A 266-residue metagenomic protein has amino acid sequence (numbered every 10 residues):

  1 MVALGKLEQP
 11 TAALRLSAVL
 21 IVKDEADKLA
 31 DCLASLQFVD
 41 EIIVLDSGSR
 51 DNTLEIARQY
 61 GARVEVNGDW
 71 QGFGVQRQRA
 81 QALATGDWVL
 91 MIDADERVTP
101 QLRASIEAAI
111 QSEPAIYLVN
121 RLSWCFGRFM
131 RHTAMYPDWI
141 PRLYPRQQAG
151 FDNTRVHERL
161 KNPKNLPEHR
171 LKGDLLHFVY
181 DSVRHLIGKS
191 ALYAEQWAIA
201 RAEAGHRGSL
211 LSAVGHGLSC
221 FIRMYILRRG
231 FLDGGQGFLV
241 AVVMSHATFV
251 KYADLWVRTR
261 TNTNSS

Functional and structural regions predicted by a protein language model:
V2, V19-F38: Short, well-formed alpha-helical segments that are part of the catalytic scaffolds of diverse glycosyltransferases
V2-G5, G74-Q81, W88, T99-N262: Catalytic-site signature of metal-activated, phosphate-bearing donor transferases, centered on the GT-A/GT-A-like
R15-S17: Cell-envelope/extracellular polymer assembly enzymes that use nucleotide-activated donors
L20, V39-S49, E65, A94: Short beta-strand/loop segment that forms part of the nucleotide-sugar
A30, D51-Y60, Q101-L102: Acidic helix N-cap motif at the loop->helix transition within catalytic regions of sugar-transfer enzymes
S35, D46-I56, D69, D93: A conserved acidic beta->alpha catalytic loop
F38, Y60-G61, W139, K164: Short, structured coil segments at secondary-structure junctions
L54-L83: Conserved donor nucleotide-binding strand/loop of the catalytic core
